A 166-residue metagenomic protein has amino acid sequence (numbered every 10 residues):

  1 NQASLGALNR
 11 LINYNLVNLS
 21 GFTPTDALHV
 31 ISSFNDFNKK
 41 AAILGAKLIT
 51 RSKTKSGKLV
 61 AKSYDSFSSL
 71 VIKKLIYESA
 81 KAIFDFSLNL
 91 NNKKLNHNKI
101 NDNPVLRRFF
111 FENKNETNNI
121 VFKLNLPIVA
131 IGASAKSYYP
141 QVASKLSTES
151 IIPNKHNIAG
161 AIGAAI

Functional and structural regions predicted by a protein language model:
N1-I166: N-terminally biased helix-coil "hinge/interface" segments that flank
